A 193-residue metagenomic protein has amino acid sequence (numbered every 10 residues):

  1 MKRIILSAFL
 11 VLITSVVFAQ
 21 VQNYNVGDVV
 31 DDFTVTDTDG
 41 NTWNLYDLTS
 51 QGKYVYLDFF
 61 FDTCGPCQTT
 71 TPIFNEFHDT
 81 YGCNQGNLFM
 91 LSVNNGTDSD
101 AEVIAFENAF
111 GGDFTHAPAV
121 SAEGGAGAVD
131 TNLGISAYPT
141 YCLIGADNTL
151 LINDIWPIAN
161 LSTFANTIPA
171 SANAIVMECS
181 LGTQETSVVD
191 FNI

Functional and structural regions predicted by a protein language model:
I4-S15, A19: Sec-dependent N-terminal signal peptides
A19-Q20, N41: Boundary of Sec targeting at the N-terminus
N23-D28, N173-I193: Residue-level detector of functionally pivotal "anchor" positions at catalytic/ligand-binding pockets or at interdomain
F33-V55, D79-T80: A short beta-strand-turn-helix
K53-V55, F60-T63, A137: Short pre-active-site segment immediately N-terminal to redox-active cysteine/selenocysteine motifs in thiol-based
F59-E76: Conserved redox-active cysteine motifs that mediate thiol-disulfide chemistry, especially di-cysteine Cys-X(1-2)-Cys
I104-Y138, C142-A146: Short, internal strand/loop/helix patches that form the active-site neighborhood or redox-interaction surface
S136-V176: Non-catalytic, surface beta->alpha helical segment in thiol-disulfide oxidoreductase systems
